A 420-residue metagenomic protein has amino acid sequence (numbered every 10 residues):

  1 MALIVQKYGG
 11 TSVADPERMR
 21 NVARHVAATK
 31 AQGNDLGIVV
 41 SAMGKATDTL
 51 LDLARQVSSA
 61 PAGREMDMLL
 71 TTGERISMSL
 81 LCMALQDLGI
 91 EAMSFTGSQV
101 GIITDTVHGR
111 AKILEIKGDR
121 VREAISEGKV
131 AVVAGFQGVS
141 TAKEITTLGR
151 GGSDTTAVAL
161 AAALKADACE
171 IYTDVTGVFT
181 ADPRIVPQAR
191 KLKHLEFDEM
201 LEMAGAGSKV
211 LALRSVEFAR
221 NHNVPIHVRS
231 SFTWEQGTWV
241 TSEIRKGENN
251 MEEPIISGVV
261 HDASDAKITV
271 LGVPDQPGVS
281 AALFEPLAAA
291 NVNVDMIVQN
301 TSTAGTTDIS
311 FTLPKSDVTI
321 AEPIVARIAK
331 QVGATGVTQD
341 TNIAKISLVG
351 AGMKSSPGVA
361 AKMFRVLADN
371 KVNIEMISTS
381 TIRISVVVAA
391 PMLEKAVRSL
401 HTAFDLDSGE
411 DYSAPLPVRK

Functional and structural regions predicted by a protein language model:
M1-V216, T312, V388-A389, F404 (+2 more regions): Nucleotide/pyrophosphate-binding catalytic subdomain
N34, I90, V224, V292 (+1 more regions): Short phosphate-binding/catalytic loops that engage adenosine nucleotides
A134, E202-S264: Phosphate/diphosphate-binding glycine-rich loops and adjacent basic-rich segments that engage nucleotide
A168-Y172, I226-V228, D295-M296, E375-M376: Short hydrophobic alpha-helical runs that function as membrane-insertion/retention elements
G237-K420: A conserved regulatory-domain signal marking ACT and ACT-like small-molecule sensing domains and adjacent regulatory
